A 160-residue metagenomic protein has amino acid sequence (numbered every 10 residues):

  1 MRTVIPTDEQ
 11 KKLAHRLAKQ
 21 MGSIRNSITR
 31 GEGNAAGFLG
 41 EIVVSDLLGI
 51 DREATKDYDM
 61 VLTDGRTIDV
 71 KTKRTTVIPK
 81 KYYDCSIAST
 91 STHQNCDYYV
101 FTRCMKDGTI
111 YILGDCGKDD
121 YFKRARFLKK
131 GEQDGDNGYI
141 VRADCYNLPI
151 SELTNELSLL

Functional and structural regions predicted by a protein language model:
M1-R66, K71-L160: Nucleic-acid endonuclease domains
